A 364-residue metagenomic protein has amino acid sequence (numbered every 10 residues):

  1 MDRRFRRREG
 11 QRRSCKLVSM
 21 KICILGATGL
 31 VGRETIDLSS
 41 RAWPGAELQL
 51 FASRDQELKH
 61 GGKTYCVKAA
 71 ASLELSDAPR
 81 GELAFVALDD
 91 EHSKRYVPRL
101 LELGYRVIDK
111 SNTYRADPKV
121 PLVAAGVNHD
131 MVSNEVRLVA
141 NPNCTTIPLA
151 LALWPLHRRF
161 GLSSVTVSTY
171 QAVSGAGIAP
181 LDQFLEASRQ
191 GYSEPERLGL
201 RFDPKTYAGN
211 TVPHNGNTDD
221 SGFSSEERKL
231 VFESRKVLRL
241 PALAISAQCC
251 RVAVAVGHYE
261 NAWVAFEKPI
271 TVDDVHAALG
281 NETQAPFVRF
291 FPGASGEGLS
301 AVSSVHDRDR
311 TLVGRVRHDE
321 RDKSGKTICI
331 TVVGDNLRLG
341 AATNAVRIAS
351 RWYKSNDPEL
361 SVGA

Functional and structural regions predicted by a protein language model:
R8-S19: Short, Lys/Arg-enriched N-terminal segments with co-localized hydrophobic residues within the first ~10-30 amino acids
L17-Y207, A242-A244, T311-L312, V316-S324 (+3 more regions): N-terminal Rossmann-like NAD(P) cofactor-binding subdomain of oxidoreductases, focused on the glycine-rich
A84, V173-A364: Charged docking surfaces used in two-component/phosphorelay signaling
